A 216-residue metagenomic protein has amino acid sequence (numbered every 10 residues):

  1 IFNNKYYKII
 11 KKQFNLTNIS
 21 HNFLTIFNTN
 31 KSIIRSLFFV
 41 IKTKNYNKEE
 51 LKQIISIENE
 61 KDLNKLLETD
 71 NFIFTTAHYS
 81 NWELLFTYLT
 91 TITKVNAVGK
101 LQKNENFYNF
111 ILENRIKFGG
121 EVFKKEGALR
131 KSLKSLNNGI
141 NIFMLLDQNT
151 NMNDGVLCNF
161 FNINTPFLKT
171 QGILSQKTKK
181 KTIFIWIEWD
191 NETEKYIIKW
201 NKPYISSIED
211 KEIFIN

Functional and structural regions predicted by a protein language model:
I1-T76, F110-E113, G119: Membrane-anchoring hydrophobic helices of lipid-metabolizing enzymes
F2, T17, F27, N64-T69 (+2 more regions): Non-catalytic C-terminal accessory region of glycerolipid acyltransferases and related lyso-lipid remodeling enzymes
K5-I9, L101-E105, N164-L168: Active-site metal-coordination segments of metallo-dependent hydrolases
I9, L84, F110, K169-I173: Short Gly/charged-rich anion-binding patches and loops
K48-K52, T76-A77, K94-A97, S135-N138: Short acidic/polar alpha-helix capping motifs at helix-coil junctions
Q53-E60, Y79, N104, V122-K125 (+2 more regions): A conditional alpha-helix N-cap/helix-loop micro-motif detector
N71-E126, N149-G155: Catalytic core of membrane glycerolipid acyltransferases/transacylases, capturing the structured, soluble-facing
